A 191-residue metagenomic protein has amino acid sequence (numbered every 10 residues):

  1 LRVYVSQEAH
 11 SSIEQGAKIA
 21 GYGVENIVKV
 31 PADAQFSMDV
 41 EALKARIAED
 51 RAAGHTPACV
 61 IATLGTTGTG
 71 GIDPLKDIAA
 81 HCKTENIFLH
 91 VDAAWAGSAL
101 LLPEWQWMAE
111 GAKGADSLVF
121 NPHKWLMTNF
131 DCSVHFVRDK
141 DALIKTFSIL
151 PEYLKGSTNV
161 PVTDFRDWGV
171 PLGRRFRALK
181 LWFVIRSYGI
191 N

Functional and structural regions predicted by a protein language model:
L1-A142: Conserved PLP-enzyme active-site core in the AAT-like
R2-V5, T158-R166: Short, mixed-charge, low-aromatic patches
E104-W107, S117, T146, V162-D164 (+2 more regions): Short, functionally important structural connectors and interaction interfaces within domains
G114, D131, S148-L150, R166 (+1 more regions): A generic structural signal for well-ordered coil/turn residues at beta-strand boundaries that shape enzyme active-site
W125, V134-R138, P161-N191: Structural motif of enzymes handling amino- and sulfur-group chemistry
V137-T163: Conserved core segment of the aminotransferase class I/II
